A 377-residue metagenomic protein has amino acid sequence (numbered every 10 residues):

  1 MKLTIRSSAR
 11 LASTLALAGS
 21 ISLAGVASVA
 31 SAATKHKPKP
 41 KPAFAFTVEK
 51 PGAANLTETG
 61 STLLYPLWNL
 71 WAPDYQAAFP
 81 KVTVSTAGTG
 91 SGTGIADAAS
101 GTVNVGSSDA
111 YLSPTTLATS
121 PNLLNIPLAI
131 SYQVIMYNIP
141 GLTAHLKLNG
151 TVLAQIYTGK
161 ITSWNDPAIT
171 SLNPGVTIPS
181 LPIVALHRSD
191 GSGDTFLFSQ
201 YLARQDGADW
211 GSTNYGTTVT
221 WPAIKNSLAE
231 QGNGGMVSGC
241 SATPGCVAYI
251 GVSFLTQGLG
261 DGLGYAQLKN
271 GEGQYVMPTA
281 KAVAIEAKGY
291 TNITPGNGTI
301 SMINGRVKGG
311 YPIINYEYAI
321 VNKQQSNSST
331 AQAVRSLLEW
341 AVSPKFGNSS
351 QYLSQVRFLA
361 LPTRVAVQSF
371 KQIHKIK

Functional and structural regions predicted by a protein language model:
K2-L15: Bacterial N-terminal signal peptides that target proteins for export
S8, S28-A32: Long, low-complexity intrinsically disordered segments that are proline/alanine-rich with interleaved serine/threonine
S20-V29: C-terminal segment of classical bacterial N-terminal signal peptides
A33-K377: Flexible loop/hinge segments at secondary-structure junctions
